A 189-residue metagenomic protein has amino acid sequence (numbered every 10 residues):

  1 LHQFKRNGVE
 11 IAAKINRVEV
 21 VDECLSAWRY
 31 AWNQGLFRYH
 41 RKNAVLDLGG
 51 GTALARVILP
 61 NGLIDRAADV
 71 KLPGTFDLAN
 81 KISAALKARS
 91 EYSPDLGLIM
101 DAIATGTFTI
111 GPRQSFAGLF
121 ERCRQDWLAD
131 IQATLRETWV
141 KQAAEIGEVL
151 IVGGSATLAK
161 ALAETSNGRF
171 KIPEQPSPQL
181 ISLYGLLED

Functional and structural regions predicted by a protein language model:
L1-N43, L63-D77, R89, G97-V149 (+1 more regions): Nucleotide/phosphate-binding catalytic cleft detector across ATP-hydrolyzing and phosphate-transferring enzymes
G35-I64, I82: Gly/Thr-rich phosphate-binding beta-strand-loop-beta motif of the actin/hexokinase/Hsp70
N80, A84-A88: Long, charge-rich alpha-helical interaction segments
